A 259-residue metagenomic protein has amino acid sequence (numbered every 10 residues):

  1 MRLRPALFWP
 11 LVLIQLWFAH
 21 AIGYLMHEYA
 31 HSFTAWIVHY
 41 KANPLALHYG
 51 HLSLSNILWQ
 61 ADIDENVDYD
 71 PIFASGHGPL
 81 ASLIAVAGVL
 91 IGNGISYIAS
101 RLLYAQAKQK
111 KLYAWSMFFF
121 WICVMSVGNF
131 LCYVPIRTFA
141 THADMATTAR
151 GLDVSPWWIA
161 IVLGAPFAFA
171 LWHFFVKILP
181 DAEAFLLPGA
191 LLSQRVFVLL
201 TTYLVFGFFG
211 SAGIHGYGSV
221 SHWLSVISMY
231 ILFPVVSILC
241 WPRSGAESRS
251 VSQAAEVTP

Functional and structural regions predicted by a protein language model:
M1, K108-Y113, L179-F197, E247-P259: Membrane-interfacial, low-structure loops and terminal tails that flank and connect transmembrane helices in multi-pass
M1-W17, W36, P71-F73, N93-A99 (+2 more regions): Active-site scaffold of zinc-dependent metalloenzymes
R4, F8-V12, L16, H77-A81 (+5 more regions): Residue-level signature of transmembrane alpha-helical entry/exit and packing/kink sites in multi-pass membrane
Q15-S75: Small-residue-rich helix-interface/hinge motifs
Q60-F174, Y203-G210, P234: Metalloprotease/metallohydrolase-associated module, dominated by Zn2+-dependent proteases
R101-K108, W172-A182, L239-A246: Structural signal for the C-terminal ends of transmembrane alpha-helices and the immediately following loop
M117-I122, Y203-I214, I231-A255: Alpha-helical transmembrane segments and their immediate juxtamembrane interface regions
G210-S228: Extracellular/periplasmic helix-loop-helix junctions in multi-pass membrane proteins
